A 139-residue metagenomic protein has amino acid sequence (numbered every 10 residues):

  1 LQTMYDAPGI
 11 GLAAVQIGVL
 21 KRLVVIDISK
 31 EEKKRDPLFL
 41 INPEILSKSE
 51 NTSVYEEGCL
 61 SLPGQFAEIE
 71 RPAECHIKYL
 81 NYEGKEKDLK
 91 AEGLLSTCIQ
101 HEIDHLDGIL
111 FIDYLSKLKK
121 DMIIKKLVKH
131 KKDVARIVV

Functional and structural regions predicted by a protein language model:
L1-Q100, H105-V139: Active-site rim/adjacent substrate-binding subdomains
